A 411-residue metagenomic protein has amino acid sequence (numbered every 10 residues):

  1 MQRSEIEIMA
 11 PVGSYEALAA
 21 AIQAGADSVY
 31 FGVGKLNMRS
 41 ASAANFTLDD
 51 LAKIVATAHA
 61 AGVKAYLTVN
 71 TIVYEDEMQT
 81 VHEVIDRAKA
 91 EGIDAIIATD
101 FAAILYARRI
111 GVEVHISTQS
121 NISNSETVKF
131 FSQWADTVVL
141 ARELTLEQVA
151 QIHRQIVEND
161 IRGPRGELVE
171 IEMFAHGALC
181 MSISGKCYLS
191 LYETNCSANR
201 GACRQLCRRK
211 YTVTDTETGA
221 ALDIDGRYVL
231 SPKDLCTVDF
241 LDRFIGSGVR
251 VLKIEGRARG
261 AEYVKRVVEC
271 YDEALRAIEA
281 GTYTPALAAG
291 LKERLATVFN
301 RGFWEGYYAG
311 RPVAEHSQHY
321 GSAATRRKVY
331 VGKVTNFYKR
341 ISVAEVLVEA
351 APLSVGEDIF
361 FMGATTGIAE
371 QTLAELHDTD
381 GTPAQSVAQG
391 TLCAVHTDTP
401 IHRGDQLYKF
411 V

Functional and structural regions predicted by a protein language model:
M1-A24, S28-S40, V55, A61-T71 (+5 more regions): Surface-exposed amphipathic alpha-helical tracts and adjacent flexible/coil segments at the periphery of soluble enzymes
S14, T71, T99-A102, S120-I122: Short glycine-enriched loops at secondary-structure junctions
A44-D50, Q79-E83: Charged helix-capping and loop-helix junction motifs
V81-S117: Well-ordered mid-protein domain cores that form the structural environment of catalytic cofactors
S123-V128: Short, glycine/polar-rich helix-capping loops at beta-to-alpha or helix-loop-helix junctions that flank or form
S132: Positively charged, amphipathic and often flexible ligand-engagement surfaces
